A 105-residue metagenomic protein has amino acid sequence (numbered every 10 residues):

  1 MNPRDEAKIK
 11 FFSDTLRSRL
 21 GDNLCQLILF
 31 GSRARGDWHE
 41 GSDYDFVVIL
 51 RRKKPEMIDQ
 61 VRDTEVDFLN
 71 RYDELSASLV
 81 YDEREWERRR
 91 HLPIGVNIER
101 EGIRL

Functional and structural regions predicted by a protein language model:
M1-Q26, R35-E40, L50-L105: Catalytic core of pol beta-like nucleotidyltransferases
S32: Conserved H-loop
D45-V48: Short beta-strand->loop micro-motif that forms the acidic, two-metal-ion catalytic signature in nucleotide-processing
